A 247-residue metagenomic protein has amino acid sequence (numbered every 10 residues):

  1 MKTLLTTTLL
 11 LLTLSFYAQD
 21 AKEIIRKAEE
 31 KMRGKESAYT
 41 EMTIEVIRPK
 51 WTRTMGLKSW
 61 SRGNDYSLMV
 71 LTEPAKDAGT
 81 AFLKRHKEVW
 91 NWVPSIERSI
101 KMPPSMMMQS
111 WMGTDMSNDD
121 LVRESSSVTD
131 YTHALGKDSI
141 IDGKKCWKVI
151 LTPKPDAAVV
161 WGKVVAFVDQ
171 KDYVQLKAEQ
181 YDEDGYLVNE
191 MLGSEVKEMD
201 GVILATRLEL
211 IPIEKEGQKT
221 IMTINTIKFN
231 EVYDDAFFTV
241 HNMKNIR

Functional and structural regions predicted by a protein language model:
M1-T7: Positively charged n-region of N-terminal signal peptides that target proteins for export
L9-A18: Hydrophobic h-region of N-terminal signal peptides that target proteins for export in Gram-negative bacteria
A18, V122, D142-T239: Gly/Pro-enriched, hydrophobic low-complexity segments that function as extracytoplasmic propeptides/linkers
Q19-S37, T43-V46, T52-R53, A78-A81 (+5 more regions): Flexible, processing/modification-adjacent segments and terminal tails in exported/periplasmic/extracellular proteins
T40, S67-L71, V89-V93, S99-K101 (+4 more regions): Short hydrophobic/aromatic-rich beta-strand segments that constitute the beta-sheet cores of beta-sandwich/beta-barrel
M42-K76: N-terminal, post-signal-peptide region of Sec/Tat-exported proteins
L57-S61, A81-F82, G136-D138, S194-V196: Short, exposed beta-strand/loop patches in secreted or surface proteins that constitute
G63-N64, H86-K87, D200: Residue-level signal for tight coil/turn positions that link beta-strands
